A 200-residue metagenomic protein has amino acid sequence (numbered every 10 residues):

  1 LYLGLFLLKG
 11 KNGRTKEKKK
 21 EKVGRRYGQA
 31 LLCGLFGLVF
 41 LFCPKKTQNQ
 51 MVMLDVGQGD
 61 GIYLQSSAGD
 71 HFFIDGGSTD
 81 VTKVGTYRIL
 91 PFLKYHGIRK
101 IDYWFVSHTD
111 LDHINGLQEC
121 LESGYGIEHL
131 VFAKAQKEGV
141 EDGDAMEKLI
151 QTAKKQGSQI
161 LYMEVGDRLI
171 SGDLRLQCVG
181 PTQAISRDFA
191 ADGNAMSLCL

Functional and structural regions predicted by a protein language model:
L1-L200: Non-globular, low-confidence helical/coil segments that flank catalytic cores
